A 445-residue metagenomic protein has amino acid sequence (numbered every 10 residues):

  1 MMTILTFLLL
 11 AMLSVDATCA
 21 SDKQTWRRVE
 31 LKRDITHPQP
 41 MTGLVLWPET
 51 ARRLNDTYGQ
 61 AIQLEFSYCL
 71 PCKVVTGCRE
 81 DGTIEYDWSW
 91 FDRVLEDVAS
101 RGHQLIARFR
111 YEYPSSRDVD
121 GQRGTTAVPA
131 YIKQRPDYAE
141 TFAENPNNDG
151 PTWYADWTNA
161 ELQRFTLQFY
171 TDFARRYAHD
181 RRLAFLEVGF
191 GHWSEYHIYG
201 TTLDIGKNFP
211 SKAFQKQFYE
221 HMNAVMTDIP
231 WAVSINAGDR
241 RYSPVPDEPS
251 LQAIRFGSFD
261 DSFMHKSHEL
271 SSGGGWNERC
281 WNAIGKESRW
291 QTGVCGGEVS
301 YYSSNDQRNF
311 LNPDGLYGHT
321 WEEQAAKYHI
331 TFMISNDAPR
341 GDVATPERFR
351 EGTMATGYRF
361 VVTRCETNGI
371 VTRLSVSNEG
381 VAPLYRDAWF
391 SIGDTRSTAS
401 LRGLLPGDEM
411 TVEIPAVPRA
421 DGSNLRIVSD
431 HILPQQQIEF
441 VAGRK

Functional and structural regions predicted by a protein language model:
M1-F7: Sec-dependent signal peptide recognition, specifically the positively charged N-region followed immediately by
L8-A17: Hydrophobic h-region of N-terminal signal peptides that target proteins for export in Gram-negative bacteria
D22-L162, R289-A326, I330-A344: N-terminal substrate-binding region of glycoside hydrolase catalytic domains
Q24-R53, A99-R101, E187-E195, Y199-P339: Catalytic-core regions of glycoside hydrolase
E65, V98, F173, L186 (+2 more regions): Conserved, mostly hydrophobic/aromatic
K73-T76, Y113-D120, A127, H192-I198 (+2 more regions): Short catalytic/ligand-binding loop motif for oxyanion handling, primarily in non-cytosolic enzymes, centered on
A139-L162, T166-N208: Active-site groove signature of glycoside hydrolases
M354-K445: Extracellular/luminal regions of secreted and cell-surface proteins that mediate adhesion/ECM remodeling
